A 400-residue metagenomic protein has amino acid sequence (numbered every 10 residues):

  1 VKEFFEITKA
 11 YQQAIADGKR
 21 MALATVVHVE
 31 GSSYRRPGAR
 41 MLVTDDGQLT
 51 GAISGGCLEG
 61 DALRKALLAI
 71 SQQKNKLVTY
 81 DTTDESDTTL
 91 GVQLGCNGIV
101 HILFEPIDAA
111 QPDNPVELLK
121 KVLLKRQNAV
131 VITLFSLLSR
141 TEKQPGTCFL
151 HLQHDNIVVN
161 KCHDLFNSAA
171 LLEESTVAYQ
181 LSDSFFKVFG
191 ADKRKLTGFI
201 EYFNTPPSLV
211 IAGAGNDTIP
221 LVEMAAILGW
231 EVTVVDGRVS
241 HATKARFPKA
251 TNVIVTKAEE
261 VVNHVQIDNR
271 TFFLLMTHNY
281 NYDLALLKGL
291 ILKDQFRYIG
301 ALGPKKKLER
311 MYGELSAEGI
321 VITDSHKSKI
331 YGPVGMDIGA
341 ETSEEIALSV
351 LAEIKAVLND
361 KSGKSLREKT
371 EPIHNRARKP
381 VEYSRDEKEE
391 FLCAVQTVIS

Functional and structural regions predicted by a protein language model:
V1-G237, A245, A250-T251, D268-R270 (+2 more regions): Segments forming oxygen-rich coordination pockets for charged ligands
D217, S240, K307: Conserved Rossmann-like nucleotide-cofactor binding loop
V222-M224, R246-F247, Q266-I267, A285-G289 (+1 more regions): Short amphipathic alpha-helical segments
T233-V235, F272-D283, K288-E314: ADP-ribose/adenylate-binding Rossmann-like module
V239-K244, D283: Short, glycine/polar-rich helix-capping loops at beta-to-alpha or helix-loop-helix junctions that flank or form
T251-K257: Conserved SAM-binding strand-loop segment of SAM-dependent methyltransferases
E259-N269: Short amphipathic alpha-helix with an adjacent loop that forms part of the alpha/beta core around
A301-S400: Adenosine-phosphate binding glycine-rich loop
